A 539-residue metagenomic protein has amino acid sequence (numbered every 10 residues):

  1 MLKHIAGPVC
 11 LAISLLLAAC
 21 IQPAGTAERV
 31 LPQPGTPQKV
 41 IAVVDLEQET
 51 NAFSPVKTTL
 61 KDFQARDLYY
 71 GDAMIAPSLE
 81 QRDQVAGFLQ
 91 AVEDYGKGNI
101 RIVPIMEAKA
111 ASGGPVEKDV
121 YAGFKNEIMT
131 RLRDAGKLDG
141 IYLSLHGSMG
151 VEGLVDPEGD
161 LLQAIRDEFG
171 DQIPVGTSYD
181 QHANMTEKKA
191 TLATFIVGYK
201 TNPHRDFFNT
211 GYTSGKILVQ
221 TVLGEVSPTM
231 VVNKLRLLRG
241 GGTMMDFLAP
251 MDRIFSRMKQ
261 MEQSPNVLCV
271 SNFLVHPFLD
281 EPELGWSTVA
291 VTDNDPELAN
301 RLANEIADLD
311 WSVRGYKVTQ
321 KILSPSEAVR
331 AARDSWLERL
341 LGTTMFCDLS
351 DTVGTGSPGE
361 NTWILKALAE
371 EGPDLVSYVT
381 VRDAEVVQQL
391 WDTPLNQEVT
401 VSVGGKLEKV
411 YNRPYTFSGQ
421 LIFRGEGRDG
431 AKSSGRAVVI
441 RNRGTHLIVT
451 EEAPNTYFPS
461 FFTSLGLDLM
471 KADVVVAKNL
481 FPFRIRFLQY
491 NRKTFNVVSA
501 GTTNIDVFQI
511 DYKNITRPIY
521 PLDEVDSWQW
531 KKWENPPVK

Functional and structural regions predicted by a protein language model:
M1-V9: Bacterial N-terminal signal peptides that target proteins for export
P8-A19: Bacterial N-terminal signal peptides
C20-V30: Signal peptide processing junction and immediate N-terminal pro/mature segment of secreted/exported proteins
G35-K61, A65-A135, G140-L162, D167-E168 (+5 more regions): Metallocofactor- and cofactor-centric catalytic cores in central/energy metabolism, strongly enriched
K39, R239-G444, I448-T450: Hard-cation-handling environments
A42-E49, F53-P55, F63-Q64, K118-Y121 (+4 more regions): Active-site histidine-anchored catalytic micro-motif
G96-M106, S112, V116, M149 (+4 more regions): Cap/lid and interdomain-hinge subdomains that line or gate substrate/regulatory clefts in soluble alpha/beta enzymes
P104, N126, W311, A431-K539: Extended hydrophobic packing segments that form well-structured cores
